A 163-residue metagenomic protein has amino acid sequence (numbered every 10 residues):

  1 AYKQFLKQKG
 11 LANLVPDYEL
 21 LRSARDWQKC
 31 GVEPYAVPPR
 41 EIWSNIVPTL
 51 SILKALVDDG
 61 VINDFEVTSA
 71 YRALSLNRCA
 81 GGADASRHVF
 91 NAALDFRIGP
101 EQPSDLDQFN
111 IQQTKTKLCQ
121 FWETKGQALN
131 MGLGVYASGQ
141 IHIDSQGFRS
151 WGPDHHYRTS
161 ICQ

Functional and structural regions predicted by a protein language model:
A1-F5: Cell-wall glycan-active module
L6-V61: Active-site acidic/histidine clusters and adjacent loop/turn architecture that either coordinate catalytic ions
A24-R25, S75, A80, D84 (+1 more regions): Solvent-exposed, flexible loop/coil residues
V32-P39, L50, C79, E101 (+2 more regions): A near-ubiquitous, low-amplitude feature marking generic local secondary-structure context
V37-E41, F65-Y71, D105-L106, Q112-L118: N-terminal start-of-chain detector that recognizes signal peptides and the immediate post-cleavage beginning
S44-V47, R72-N77, I111-Q113, C119-T124: A short linear-motif detector with a strong N-terminal bias
L50-G81: Extended, low-complexity, intrinsically disordered C-terminal regulatory tails of eukaryotic serine/threonine kinases
A85-Q163: Catalytic cores and adjacent binding grooves of peptidoglycan-active enzymes
